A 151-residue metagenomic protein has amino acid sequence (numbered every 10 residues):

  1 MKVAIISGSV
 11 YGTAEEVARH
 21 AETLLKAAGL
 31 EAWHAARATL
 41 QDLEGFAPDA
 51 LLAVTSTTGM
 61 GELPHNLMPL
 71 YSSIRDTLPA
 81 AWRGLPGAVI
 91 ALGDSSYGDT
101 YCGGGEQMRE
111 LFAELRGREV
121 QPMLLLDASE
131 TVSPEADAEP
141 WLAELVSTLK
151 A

Functional and structural regions predicted by a protein language model:
M1-A4: Extreme N-terminal starter segment of soluble prokaryotic enzymes
G8-G12: Short polar catalytic/cofactor-binding loops
E16, L24, A28, A47-A151: FMN-binding flavodoxin-like domain, especially the glycine-rich phosphate-binding loop
A28-Q41: A short beta-strand-loop structural module common to alpha/beta enzyme folds
D42-F46: Short glycine-biased active-site loop of nucleotidyltransferases that positions the nucleotide triphosphate and helps
